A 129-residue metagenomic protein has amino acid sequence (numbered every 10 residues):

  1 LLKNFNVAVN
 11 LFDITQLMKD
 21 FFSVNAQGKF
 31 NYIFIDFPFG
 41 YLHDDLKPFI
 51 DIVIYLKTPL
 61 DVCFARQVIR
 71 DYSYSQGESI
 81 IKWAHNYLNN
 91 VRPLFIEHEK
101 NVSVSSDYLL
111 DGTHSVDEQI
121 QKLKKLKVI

Functional and structural regions predicted by a protein language model:
L1-I35: Conserved nucleotide-sensing/catalytic segment adjacent to the nucleotide-binding pocket in NTP-handling enzymes
K3-N4, I52-H98: A glycine- and Lys/Arg-enriched "phosphate-lid" helix/loop adjacent to the NTP-binding pocket of small-molecule kinases
F30, I50-D51, S105-S106: Short, well-ordered alpha-helix to beta-strand connector turns
I33, I52-Y55, L109-L110: Short, well-ordered beta-strand core segments
F37-Y41: Short beta->alpha connector loops
L42, Q76-K122: Small-molecule kinase domains that catalyze NTP-dependent phosphoryl transfer to phosphate-bearing small molecules
H43, F49, K122-I129: C-terminal regulatory/interaction module of P-loop NTP-utilizing enzymes
